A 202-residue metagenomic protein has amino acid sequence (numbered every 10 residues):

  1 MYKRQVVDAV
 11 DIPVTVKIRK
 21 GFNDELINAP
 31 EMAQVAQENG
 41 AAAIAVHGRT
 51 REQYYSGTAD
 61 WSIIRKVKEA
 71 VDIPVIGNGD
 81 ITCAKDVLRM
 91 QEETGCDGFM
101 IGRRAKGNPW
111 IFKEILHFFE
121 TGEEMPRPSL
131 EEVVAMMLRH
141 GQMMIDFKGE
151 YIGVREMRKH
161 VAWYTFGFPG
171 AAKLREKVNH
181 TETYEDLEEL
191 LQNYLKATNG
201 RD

Functional and structural regions predicted by a protein language model:
M1-Y2: Short, small-residue-biased leader/transition segments that mark boundaries at the very start of proteins
V6-T15, K20: N-terminal small/glycine-rich loop or linker at the start of catalytic domains across soluble metabolic enzymes
A9-D11, E25-A43, S62, K66-G77 (+1 more regions): Alpha/beta catalytic cores of nucleotide-metabolism and tRNA/nucleoside-modifying enzymes
T15, T50, T94: Ser/Thr-centric signal marking residues that sit in or immediately flank functional binding/regulatory motifs
V16-K20, G48, G77-G79, R103: A cross-domain feature marking catalytic cores of carbohydrate-active enzymes and several ubiquitous metabolic/repair
F22-L26, E52-Y54: Short, well-ordered, mixed-charge alpha-helical segments that flank or form enzyme active sites
V46-S56: Glycine-rich, proline-tolerant flexible connector loops at the mouths of alpha/beta enzymes
A59: Active-site glycine-rich loop that binds ribose-phosphate moieties when present
